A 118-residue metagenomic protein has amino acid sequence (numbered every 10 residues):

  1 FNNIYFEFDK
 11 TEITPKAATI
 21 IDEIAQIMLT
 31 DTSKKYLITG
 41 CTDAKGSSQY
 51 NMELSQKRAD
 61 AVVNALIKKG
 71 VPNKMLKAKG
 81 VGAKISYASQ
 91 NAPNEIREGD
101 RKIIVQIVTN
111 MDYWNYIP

Functional and structural regions predicted by a protein language model:
N2, D9, T32-K34, K74 (+1 more regions): Envelope-exposed proteins and targeting segments
E12-I13: Short, glycine-rich nucleotide/cofactor-binding loops
K16-A18, T39-P118: Periplasmic OmpA-like peptidoglycan-binding domain that tethers envelope proteins to the cell wall
D22-L29: Short amphipathic alpha-helices and their capping/turn segments at secondary-structure boundaries
T30-S33, C41-D43: Short connector loops/turns at beta-strand edges and beta->alpha or beta->beta junctions
